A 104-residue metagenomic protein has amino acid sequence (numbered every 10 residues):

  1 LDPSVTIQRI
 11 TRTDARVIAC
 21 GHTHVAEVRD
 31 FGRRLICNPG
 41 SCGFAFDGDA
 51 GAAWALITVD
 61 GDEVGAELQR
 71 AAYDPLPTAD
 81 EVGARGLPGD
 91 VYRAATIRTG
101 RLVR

Functional and structural regions predicted by a protein language model:
L1-V17: Conserved catalytic scaffold of divalent metal-dependent phosphoesterases
R16-H22, I36-G40: Active-site neighborhood of phospho(di)ester-bond hydrolases with catalytic His/Asp-centered motifs
R29-R104: Acidic, His/Gly-rich catalytic cores of divalent-metal-dependent hydrolytic chemistry
